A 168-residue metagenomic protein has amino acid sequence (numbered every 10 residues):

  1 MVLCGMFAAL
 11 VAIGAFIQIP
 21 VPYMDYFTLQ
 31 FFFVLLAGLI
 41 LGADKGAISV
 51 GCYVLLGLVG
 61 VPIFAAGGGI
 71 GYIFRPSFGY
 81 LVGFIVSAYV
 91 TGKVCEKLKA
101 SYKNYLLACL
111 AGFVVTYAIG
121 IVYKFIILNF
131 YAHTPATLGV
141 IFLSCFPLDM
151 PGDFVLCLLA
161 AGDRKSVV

Functional and structural regions predicted by a protein language model:
M1-S49, V59: Hydrophobic transmembrane alpha-helices
V2-M6, I13, G71-A118: Short helix-perturbing small/polar motifs within transmembrane alpha-helices
V11, A15, S49, G57 (+6 more regions): Alpha-helical transmembrane segments of multipass membrane proteins
A15-Y26, V54-S87: Interfacial aromatic-anchored transmembrane helix boundaries in multi-pass membrane proteins
G46-V50, Y105, I141: Alpha-helical transmembrane segments and their helix-entry boundary regions
V61-A66, K124-L143: Interfacial helix-loop-helix junctions of multi-pass membrane proteins
F78, L138-L159: Individual transmembrane alpha-helices with interfacial aromatic-anchor signatures
V167-V168: Conserved small/polar residues in nucleotide/adenosyl-binding loops
